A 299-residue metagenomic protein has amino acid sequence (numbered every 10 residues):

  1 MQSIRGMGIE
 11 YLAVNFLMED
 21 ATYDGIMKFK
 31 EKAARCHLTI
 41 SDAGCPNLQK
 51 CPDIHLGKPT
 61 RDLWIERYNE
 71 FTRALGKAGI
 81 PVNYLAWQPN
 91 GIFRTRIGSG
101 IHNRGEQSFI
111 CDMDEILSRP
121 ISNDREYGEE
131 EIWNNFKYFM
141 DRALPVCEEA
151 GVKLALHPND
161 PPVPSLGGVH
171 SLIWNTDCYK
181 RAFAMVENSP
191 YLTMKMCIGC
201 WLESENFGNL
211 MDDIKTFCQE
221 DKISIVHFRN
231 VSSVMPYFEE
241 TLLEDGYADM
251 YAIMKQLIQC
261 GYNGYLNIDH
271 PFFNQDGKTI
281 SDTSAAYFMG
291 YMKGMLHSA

Functional and structural regions predicted by a protein language model:
M1-A21: N-terminal ordered "arm"
M1-S3, A34, P52-I54, D62 (+7 more regions): Histidine-acidic metal/acid-base catalytic patches
I9, C45-L48, N159-P161, R229-S233: Short connector loops/turns at beta-strand edges and beta->alpha or beta->beta junctions
N15-K137, E148-E149, C200: Structural motif corresponding to the early beta-alpha repeats
L85-N90, P158-D160, H270-P271: Short, well-ordered beta-to-alpha junction loops that form the rim of enzyme active sites and present histidine/acidic
I116-I132, P158-G168, N274-D276: Active-site-proximal beta-alpha loop/turn segments in soluble metabolic enzymes
